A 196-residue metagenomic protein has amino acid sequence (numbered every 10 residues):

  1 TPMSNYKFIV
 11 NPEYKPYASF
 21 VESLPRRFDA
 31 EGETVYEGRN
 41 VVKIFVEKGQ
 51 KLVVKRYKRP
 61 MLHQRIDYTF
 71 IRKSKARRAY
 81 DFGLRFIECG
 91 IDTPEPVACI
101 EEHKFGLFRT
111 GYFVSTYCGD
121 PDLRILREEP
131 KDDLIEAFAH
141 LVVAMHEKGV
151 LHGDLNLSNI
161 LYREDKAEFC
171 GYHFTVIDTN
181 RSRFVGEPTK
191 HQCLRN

Functional and structural regions predicted by a protein language model:
S19-P121, H140-K148: Conserved ATP-binding subdomain of kinase catalytic cores across diverse folds
K104-R109, D165-H173: Short, solvent-exposed loop/turn segments that connect beta-strands within catalytic domains and beta-strand-rich
G119, L157, R181: Short, glycine/acidic-enriched loop or turn micro-motifs at the edges of active sites
D122-P130: AlphaC helix of the protein kinase catalytic domain
D133-L141: Conserved alphaE helix
G149, D154: Conserved catalytic-loop position in the HRD/HxD motif
L155, I160-D165: Hydrophobic residue at the +6 position relative to the catalytic HRD Asp in the kinase catalytic loop
G171-N196: C-lobe/activation-segment region of protein kinase-like
